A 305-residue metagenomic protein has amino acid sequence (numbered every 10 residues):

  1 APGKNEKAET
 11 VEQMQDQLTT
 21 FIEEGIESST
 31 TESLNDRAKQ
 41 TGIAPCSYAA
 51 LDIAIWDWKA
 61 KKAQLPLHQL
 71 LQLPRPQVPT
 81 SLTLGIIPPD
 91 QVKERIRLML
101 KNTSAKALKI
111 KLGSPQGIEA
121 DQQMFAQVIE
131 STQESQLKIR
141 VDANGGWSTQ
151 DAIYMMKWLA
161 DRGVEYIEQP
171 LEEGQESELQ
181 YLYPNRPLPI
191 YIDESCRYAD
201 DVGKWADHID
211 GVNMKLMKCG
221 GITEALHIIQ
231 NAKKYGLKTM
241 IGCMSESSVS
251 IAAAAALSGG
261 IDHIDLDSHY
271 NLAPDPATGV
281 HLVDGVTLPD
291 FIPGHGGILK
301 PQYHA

Functional and structural regions predicted by a protein language model:
A1-K62: Metal- or metallocofactor-binding catalytic centers and their adjacent structured scaffolds across diverse enzyme
T19, D52, W56-D57, H68 (+3 more regions): Predominant activation on well-ordered alpha-helical scaffold segments within soluble catalytic domains
T19, E23, E27, K101 (+3 more regions): Generic secondary-structure signature for well-ordered alpha-helical cores
L51, Q64, L108, D142 (+6 more regions): Conserved, mostly hydrophobic/aromatic
A60-Q77, G285-T287: N-terminal amphipathic alpha-helix/helix-capping segment at the start of soluble metabolic enzymes
Q69-R186: Metal-dependent enolase-superfamily TIM-barrel catalytic cores that perform enediolate-based chemistry
G174-D267: Catalytic alpha/beta core domains of metabolic enzymes, predominantly
M244-A305: Flexible C-terminal active-site loop/helix
